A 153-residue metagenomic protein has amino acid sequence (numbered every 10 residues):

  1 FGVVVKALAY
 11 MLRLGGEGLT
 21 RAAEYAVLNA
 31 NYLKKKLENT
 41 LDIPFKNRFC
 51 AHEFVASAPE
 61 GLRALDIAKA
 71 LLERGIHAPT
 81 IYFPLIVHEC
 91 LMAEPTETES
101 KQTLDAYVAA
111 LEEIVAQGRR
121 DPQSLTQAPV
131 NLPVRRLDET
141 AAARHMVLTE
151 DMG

Functional and structural regions predicted by a protein language model:
F1-L8: PLP-dependent aminotransferase class I/II
M11-G153: Non-catalytic terminal extensions of PLP-dependent enzymes
